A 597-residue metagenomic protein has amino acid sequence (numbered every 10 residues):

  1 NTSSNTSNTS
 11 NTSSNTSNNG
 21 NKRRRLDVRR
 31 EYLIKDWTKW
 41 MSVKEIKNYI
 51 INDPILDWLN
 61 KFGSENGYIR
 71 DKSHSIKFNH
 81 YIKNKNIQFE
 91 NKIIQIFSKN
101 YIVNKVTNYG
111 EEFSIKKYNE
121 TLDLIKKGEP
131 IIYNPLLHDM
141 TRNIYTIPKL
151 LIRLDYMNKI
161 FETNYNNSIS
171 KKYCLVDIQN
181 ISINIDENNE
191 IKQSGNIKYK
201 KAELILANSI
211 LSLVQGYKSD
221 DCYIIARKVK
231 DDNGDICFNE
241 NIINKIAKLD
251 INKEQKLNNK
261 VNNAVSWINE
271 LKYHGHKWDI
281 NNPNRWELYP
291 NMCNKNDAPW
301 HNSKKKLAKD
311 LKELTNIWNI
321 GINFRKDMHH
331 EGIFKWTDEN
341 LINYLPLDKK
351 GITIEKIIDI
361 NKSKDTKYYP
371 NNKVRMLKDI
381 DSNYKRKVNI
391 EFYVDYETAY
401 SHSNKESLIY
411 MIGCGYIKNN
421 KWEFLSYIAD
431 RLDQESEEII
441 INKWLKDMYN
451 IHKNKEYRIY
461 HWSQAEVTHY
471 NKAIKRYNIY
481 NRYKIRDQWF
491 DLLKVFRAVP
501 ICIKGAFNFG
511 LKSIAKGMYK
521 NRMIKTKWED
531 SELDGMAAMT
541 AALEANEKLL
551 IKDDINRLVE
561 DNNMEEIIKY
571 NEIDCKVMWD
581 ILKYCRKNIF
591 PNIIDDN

Functional and structural regions predicted by a protein language model:
N1-G20: Compositionally biased, intrinsically disordered low-complexity segments enriched for polar/charged residues
N21-E162: Metal-dependent nuclease catalytic cores that hydrolyze phosphodiester bonds in DNA/RNA, characterized by
G110-Y118, L122-L124, G128-T141, Y145-G275 (+2 more regions): Conserved DEDDh/DEDDy metal-dependent 3′-5′ exonuclease domain
P148, K159-F161, I317, F324-M328 (+3 more regions): Short helix/loop capping segments that flank catalytic or ligand/cofactor-binding pockets
L204-L206, I210, D220-K228, I236-N316 (+3 more regions): Acidic, Mg2+-coordinating catalytic module of metal-dependent nucleases/exonucleases that use a two-metal-ion mechanism
K309-N361: Helix-hairpin-helix
I354-E391, Y396-E397: A contiguous, basic/glycine-rich beta-loop/short-helix subdomain that forms a polymer-engagement track
I390-E391, Y396-I440: Metal-dependent catalytic core segments for phosphate chemistry
